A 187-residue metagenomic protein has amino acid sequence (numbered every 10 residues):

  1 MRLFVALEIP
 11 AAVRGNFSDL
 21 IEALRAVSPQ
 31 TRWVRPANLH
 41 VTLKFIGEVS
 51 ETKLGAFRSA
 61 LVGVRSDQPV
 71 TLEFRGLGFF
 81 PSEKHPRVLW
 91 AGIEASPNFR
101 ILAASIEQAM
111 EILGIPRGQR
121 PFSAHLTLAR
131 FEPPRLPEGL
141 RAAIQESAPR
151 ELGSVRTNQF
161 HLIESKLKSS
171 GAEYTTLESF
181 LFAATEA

Functional and structural regions predicted by a protein language model:
M1-A187: Histidine-dependent nucleotide/RNA phosphoesterase domain, centered on the 2H-phosphoesterase fold with its duplicated
